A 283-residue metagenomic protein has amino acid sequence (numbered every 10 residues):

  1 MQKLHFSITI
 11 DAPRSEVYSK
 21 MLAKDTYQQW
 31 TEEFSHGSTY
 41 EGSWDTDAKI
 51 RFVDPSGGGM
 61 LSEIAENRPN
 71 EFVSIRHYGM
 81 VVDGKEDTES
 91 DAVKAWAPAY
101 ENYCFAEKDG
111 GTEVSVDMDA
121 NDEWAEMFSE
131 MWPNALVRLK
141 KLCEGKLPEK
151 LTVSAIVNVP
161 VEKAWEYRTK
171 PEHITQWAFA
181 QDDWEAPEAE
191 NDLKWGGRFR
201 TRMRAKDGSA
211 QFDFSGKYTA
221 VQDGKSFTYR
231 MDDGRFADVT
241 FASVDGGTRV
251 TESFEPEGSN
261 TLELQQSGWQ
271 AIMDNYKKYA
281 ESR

Functional and structural regions predicted by a protein language model:
M1-T39, L147-E185: Hydrophobic ligand-binding cavity/cleft-lining segments
K3-S7, K49, G59, F72 (+10 more regions): Intrinsic-disorder/low-complexity, polar/charged segments enriched in Ser/Thr/Lys/Arg/Asp/Glu/Gln
I8, L61-E66, S90-A92, P98-A106 (+4 more regions): Hydrophobic/aromatic beta-strand elements that line small-molecule binding cavities or substrate pockets in beta-rich
D11-S15, A65-F72, C104-E113, V161-E162 (+3 more regions): A short, structured loop/turn motif at beta-sheet edges
V17-M21, Y27, I50, I64 (+11 more regions): Hydrophobic pocket/interface hotspot
S38-T88, E185-R230, R249: Glycine-rich portal/gate segments that line the openings of hydrophobic small-molecule binding cavities
R76-H77, V82-P133, S226-A271, Y276: Beta-strand/loop substructures that line and gate deep hydrophobic ligand-binding cavities in soluble
L136-L147, M273-E281: Short amphipathic alpha-helical signal-transduction/dimerization elements
